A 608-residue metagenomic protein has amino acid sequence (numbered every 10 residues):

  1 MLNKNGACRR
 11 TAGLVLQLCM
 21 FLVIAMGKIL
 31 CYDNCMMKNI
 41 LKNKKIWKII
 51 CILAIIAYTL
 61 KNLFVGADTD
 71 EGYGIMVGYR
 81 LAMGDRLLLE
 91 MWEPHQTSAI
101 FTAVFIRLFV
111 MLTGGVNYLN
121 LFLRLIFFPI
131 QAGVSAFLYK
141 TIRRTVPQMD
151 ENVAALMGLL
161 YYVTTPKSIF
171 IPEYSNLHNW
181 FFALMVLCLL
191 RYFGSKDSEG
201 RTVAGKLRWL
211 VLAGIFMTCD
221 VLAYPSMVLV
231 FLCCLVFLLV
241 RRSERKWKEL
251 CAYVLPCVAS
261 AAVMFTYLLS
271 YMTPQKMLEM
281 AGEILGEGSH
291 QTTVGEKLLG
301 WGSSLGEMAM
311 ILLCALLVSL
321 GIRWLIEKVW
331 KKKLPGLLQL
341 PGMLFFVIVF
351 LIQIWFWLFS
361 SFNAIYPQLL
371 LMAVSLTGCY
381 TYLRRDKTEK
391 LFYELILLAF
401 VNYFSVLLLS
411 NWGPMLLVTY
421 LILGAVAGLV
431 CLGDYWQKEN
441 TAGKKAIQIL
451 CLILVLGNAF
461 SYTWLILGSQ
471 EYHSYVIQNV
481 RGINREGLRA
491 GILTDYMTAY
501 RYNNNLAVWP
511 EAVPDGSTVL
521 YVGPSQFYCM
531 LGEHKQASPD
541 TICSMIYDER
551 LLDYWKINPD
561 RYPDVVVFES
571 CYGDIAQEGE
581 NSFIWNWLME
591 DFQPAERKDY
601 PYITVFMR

Functional and structural regions predicted by a protein language model:
I49-A54, R245-L269, G300-L317, K332-V349 (+1 more regions): Hydrophobic alpha-helical membrane-interfacial segments at the cytosolic entry of transmembrane helices
L63-V77, R86-F105, N117, M272: Extracytoplasmic catalytic/substrate-binding loops of multi-pass membrane glycan-assembly enzymes
E93, M227, G457-M545, P563-D574 (+1 more regions): Short periplasmic/luminal acceptor-recognition loop of GT-C membrane glycosyltransferases, typified by
N120-R124, G158-W180, Q353-A364: Aromatic- and kink-enriched transmembrane "portal" helix at the membrane-lumen/periplasm boundary that abuts
L125-P147: Transmembrane-helix motifs of polytopic, lipid-linked glycan transferases
L177-G200, W209, F216, M372-S375 (+1 more regions): Specific aromatic-rich, kink-prone transmembrane helix
C188, V203-P225, F231-V236, A259 (+1 more regions): Membrane-interface alpha helices of multi-pass inner-membrane proteins
G194-E199, L229-A262, L320, W324-V329: Perimembrane helix-loop-helix junctions
